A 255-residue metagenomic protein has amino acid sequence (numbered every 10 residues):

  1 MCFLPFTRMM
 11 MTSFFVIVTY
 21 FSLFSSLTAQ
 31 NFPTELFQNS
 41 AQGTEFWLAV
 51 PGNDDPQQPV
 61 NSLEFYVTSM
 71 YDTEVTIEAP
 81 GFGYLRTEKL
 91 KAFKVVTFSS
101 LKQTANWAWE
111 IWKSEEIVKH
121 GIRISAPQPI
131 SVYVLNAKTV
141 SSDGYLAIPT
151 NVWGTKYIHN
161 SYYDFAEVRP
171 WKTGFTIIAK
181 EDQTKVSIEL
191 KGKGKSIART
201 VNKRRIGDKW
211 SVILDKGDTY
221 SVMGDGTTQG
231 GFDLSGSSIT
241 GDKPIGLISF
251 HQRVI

Functional and structural regions predicted by a protein language model:
M1-F32: Bacterial Sec-dependent N-terminal signal peptides
Q30-I255: Intrinsically disordered, low-complexity linker/terminal regions across diverse proteins
